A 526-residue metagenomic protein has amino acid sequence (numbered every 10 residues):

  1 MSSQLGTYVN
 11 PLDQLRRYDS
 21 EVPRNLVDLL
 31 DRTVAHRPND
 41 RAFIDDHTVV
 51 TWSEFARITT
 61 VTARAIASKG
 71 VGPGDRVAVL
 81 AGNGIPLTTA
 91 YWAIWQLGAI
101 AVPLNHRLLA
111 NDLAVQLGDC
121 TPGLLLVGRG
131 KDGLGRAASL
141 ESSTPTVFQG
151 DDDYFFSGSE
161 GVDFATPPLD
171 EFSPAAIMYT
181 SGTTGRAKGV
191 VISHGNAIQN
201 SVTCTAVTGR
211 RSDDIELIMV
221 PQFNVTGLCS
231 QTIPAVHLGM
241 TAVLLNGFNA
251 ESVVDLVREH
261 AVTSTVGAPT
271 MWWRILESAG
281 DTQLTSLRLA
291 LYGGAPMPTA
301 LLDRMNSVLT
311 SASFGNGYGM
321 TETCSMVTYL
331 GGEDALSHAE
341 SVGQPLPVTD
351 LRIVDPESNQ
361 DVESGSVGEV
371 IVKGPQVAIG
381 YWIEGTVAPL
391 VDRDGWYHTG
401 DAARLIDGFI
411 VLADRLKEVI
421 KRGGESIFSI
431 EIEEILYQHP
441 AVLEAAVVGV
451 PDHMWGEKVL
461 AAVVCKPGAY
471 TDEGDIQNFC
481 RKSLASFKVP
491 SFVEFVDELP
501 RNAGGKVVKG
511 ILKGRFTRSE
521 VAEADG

Functional and structural regions predicted by a protein language model:
Y8-V9, L124, K131-E171, A279 (+1 more regions): ANL superfamily adenylate-forming
N39, G161-Y179, G185-R186, G209-I215: Conserved pre-ATP/AMP-binding loop-to-beta segment of ANL
T48, A63-N111: Conserved AMP-binding/adenylate-forming
T51-S53, A175-V202: Conserved AMP-binding A3 loop
L108, T265, G374, I379-G380 (+4 more regions): AMP-binding/adenylate-forming catalytic core of the ANL superfamily
I198-I215, F223-S264, S278-A279: Conserved AMP-binding/adenylation subdomain of ANL enzymes
V262-G267, L276-S337, D350: Gly/Ser/Thr-rich phosphate-binding loop
R352-I371, T386-P389, I406-D407, A469-E473 (+1 more regions): Conserved beta-loop-beta connector loops within the AMP-binding
